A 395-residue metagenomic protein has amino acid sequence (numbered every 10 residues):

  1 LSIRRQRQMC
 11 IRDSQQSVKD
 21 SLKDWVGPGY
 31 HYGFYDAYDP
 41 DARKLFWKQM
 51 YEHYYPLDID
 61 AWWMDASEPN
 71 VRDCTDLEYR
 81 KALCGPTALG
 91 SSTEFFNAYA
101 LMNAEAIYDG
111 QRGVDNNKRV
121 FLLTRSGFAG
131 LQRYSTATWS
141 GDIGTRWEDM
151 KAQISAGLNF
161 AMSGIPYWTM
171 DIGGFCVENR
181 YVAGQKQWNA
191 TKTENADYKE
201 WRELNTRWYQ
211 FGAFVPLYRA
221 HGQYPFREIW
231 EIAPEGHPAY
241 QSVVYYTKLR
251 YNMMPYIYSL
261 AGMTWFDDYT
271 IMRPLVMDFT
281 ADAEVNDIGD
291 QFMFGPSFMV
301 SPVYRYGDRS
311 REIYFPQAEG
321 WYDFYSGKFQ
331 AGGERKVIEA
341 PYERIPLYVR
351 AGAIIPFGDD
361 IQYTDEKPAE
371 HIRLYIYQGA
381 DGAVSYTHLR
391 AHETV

Functional and structural regions predicted by a protein language model:
L1-R7, I11-D13, H388-V395: Single conserved hydrophobic/aromatic residue that forms the stacking wall/gate of nucleotide- or nucleobase-binding
R5-Q8, R12-I345, V349-R350, G358 (+1 more regions): Catalytic-domain carbohydrate-binding cleft regions of carbohydrate-active enzymes
R7-M9, S17, H371, G379 (+1 more regions): Intrinsic disorder/low-complexity segments enriched in polar/small residues
G352-R390: Accessory, solvent-exposed terminal regions and/or long lumenal/extracellular loops of proteins
